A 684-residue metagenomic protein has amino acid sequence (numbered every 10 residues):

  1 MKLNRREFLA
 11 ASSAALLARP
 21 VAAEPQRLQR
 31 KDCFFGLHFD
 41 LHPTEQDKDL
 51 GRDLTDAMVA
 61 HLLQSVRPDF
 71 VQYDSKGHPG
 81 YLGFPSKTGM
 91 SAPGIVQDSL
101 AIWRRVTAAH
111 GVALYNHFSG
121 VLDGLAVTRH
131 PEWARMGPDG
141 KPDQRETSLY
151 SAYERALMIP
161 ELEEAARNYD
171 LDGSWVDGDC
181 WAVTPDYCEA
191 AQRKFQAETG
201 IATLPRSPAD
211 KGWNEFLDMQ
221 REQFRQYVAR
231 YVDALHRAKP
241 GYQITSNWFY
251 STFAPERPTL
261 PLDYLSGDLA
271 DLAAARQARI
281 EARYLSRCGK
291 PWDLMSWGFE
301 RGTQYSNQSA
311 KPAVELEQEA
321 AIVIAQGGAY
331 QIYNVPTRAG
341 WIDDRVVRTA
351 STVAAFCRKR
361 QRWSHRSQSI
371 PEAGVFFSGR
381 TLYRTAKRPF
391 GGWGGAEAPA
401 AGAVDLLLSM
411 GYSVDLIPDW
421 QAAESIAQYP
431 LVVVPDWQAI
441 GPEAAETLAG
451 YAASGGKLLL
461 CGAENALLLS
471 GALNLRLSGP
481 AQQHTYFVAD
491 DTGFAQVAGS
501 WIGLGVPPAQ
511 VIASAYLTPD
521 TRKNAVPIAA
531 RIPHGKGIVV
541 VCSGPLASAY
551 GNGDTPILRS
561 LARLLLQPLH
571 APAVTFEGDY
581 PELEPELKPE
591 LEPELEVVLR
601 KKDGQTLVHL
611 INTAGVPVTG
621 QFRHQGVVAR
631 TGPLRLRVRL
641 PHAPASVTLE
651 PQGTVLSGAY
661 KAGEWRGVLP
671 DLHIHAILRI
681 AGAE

Functional and structural regions predicted by a protein language model:
M1-L3: N-terminal secretory signal peptides
E7-E24: N-terminal export signals
P25-G80: N-terminal structural segment of carbohydrate-active enzymes
K31, L114, N168, W213-E684: Carbohydrate-binding surfaces of carbohydrate-active enzymes
D47-V66, K87-H110, Q226, E397-A398 (+1 more regions): Aromatic- and glycine-enriched glycan-recognition loops and surfaces that form the carbohydrate-binding subsites
V66-S99, L122-K141, P185-D186, A190 (+2 more regions): Aromatic-lined carbohydrate-binding/catalytic grooves of carbohydrate-active enzymes
N116-Y169, R206-N214: Active-site-adjacent "subsite" loops/lids of carbohydrate-active enzymes
E154-T252: Active-site neighborhood of glycoside hydrolase catalytic domains
